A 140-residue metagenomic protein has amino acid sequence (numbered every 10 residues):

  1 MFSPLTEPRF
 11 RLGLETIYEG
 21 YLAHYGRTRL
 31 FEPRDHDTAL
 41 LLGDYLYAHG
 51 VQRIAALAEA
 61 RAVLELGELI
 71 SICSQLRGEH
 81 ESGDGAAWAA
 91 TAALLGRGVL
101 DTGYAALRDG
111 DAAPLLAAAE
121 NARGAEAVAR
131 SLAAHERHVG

Functional and structural regions predicted by a protein language model:
M1-G140: All-alpha prenyltransferase/terpene-synthase fold signal
